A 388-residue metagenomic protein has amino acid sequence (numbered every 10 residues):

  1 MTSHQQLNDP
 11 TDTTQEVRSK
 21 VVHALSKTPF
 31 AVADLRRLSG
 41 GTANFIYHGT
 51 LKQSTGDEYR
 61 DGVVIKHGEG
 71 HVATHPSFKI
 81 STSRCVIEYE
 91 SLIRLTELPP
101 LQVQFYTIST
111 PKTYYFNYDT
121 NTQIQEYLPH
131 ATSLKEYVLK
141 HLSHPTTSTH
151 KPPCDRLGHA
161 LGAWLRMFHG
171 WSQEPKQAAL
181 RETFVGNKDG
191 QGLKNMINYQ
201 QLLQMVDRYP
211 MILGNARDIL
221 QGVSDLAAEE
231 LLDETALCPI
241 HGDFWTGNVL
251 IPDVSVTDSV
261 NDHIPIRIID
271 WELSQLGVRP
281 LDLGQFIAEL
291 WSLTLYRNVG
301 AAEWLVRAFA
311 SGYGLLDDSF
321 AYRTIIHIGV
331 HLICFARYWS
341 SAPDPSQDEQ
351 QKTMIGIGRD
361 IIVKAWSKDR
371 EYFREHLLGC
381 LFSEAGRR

Functional and structural regions predicted by a protein language model:
M1-N121, P252-I266, C380-R388: Conserved NTP-binding catalytic cores of kinases and kinase-like/nucleotidyltransferase enzymes across multiple kinase
T74-S77, R84, P239, P252-R307: Active-site Asp-x-Gly
E90, P280-D317, V330-D348, G356: Active-site activation/catalytic loop segments of kinase-like enzymes and analogous catalytic loops in related
R94-L98, A131-E182: Conserved kinase catalytic-core helix
Q123-T132: Short pocket-lining segment of the protein kinase catalytic domain that shapes the ATP-binding cleft
A163-E229, A336, R359, S367-R370: Active-site catalytic-loop/activation-segment of kinase and kinase-like phosphoryl-transfer enzymes
A236-H241, T246: Catalytic-loop of the protein kinase fold
V330-R388: ATP/Mg2+ or Mg2+-diphosphate-binding catalytic cores that bind nucleotide phosphates or diphosphates via glycine-rich
